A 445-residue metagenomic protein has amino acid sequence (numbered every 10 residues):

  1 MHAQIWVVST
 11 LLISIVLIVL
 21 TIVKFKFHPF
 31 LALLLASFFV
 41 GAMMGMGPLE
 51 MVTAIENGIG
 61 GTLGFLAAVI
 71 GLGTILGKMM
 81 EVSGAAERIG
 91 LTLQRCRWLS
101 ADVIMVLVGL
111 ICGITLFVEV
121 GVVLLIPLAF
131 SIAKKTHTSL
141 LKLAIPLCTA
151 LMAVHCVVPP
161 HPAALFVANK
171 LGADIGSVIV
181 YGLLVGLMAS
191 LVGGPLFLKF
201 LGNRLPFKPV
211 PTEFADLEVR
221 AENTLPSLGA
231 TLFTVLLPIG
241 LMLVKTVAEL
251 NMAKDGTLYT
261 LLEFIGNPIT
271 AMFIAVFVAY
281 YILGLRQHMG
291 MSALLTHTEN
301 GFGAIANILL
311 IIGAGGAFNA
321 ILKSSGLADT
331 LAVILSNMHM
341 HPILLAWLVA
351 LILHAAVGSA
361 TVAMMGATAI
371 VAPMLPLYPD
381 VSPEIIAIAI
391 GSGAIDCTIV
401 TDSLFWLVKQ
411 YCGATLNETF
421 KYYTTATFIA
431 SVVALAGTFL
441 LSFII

Functional and structural regions predicted by a protein language model:
H2-I5, V180-T296: Long, contiguous bundles of hydrophobic transmembrane helices that form the permeation core of multi-pass
H2-L11, T62-G71, F117-G121, L184-L187 (+3 more regions): Structural signature of hydrophobic alpha-helical transmembrane segments
V7-V19, K26-M46, A67-L72, A230-L243 (+2 more regions): Hydrophobic mid-bilayer segments of alpha-helices in multi-pass membrane transport proteins, especially secondary
V8-I13, L31-L34, A67, D102-L107 (+11 more regions): Hydrophobic alpha-helical transmembrane segments
P48-K135, H288-L375: Membrane-embedded alpha-helical segments and adjacent helix-loop junctions characteristic of multi-pass solute
L99-I114, H137-C156, D174-M188, P342-H354 (+1 more regions): Alpha-helical transmembrane segments of multi-pass membrane proteins
S131-I239, F405-L441: Membrane-core helix-loop-helix motifs of multi-pass transport proteins
G186, P342-I445: C-terminal transmembrane helix pair
